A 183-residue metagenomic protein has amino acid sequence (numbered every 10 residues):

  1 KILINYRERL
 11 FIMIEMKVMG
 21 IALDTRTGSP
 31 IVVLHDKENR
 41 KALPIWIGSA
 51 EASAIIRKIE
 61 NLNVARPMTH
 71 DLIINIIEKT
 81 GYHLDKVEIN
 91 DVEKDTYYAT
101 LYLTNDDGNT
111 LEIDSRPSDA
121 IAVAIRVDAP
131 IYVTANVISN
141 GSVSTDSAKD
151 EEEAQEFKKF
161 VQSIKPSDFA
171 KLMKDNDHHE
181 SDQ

Functional and structural regions predicted by a protein language model:
K1-I12: Short, Lys/Arg-enriched N-terminal segments with co-localized hydrophobic residues within the first ~10-30 amino acids
I12-Q183: Divalent-cation
